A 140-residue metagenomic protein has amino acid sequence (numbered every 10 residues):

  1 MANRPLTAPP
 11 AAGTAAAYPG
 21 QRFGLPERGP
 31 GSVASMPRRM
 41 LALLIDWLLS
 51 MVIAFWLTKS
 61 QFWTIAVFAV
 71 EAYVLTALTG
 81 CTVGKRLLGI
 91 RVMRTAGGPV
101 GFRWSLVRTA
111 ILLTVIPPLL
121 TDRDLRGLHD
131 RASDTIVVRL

Functional and structural regions predicted by a protein language model:
M1-L140: Membrane-interfacial and juxtamembrane segments of integral membrane proteins
